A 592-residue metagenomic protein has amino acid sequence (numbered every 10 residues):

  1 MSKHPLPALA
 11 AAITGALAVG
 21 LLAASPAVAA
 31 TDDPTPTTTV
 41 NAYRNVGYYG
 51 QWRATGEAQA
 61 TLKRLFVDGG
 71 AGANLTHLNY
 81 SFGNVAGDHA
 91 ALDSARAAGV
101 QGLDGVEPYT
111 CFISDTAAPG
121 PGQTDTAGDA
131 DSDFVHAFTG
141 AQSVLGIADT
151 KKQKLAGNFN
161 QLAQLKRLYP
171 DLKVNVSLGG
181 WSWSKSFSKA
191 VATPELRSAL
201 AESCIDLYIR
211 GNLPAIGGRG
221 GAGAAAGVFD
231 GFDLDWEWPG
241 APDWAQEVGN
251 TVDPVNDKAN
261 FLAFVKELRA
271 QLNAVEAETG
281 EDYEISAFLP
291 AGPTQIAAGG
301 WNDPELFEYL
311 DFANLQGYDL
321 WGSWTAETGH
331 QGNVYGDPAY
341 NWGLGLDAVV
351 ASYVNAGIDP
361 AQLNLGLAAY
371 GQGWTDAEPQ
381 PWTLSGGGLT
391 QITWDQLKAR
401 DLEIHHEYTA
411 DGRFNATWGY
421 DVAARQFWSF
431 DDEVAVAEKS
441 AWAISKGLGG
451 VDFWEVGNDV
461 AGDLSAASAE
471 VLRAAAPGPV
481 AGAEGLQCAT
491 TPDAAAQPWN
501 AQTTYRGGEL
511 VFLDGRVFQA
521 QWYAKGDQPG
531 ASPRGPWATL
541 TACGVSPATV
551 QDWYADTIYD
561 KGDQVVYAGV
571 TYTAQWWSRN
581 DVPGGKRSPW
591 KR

Functional and structural regions predicted by a protein language model:
M1-T31: Secretory targeting and sorting signals
D33-I216: Glycan-recognition patch characteristic of GH18 chitinases/ENGases and related GlcNAc/peptidoglycan-binding proteins
P36-T38, D88-L145, W321-W324, H330-N333 (+2 more regions): Glycan-binding loop/region signatures in secreted carbohydrate-active enzymes
V46-G47, G56, A95-T110, P239-L397: Substrate-binding surface in catalytic domains of secreted glycosidases
L78, V176, L234, L268 (+4 more regions): Conserved, mostly hydrophobic/aromatic
K166, T193-D233, F264-Q271, A297-F312: An active-site-proximal structural segment forming one wall of the substrate-binding cleft that immediately precedes
G179-G180, G211-V255, D319: Active-site groove signature of glycoside hydrolases
E484-R592: Tryptophan-rich substrate-binding surfaces of secreted polymer-degrading and adhesive proteins
